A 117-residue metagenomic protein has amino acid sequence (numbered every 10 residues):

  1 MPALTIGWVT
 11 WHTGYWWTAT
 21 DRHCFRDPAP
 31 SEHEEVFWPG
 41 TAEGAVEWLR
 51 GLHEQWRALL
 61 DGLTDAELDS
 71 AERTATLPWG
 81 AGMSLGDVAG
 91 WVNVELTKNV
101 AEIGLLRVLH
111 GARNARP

Functional and structural regions predicted by a protein language model:
M1-E35, T76-P117: Short, contiguous alpha-helical
F37-R73, G86-T97: Acidic/histidine-rich alpha-helical segments that form the ligand environment of transition-metal centers
